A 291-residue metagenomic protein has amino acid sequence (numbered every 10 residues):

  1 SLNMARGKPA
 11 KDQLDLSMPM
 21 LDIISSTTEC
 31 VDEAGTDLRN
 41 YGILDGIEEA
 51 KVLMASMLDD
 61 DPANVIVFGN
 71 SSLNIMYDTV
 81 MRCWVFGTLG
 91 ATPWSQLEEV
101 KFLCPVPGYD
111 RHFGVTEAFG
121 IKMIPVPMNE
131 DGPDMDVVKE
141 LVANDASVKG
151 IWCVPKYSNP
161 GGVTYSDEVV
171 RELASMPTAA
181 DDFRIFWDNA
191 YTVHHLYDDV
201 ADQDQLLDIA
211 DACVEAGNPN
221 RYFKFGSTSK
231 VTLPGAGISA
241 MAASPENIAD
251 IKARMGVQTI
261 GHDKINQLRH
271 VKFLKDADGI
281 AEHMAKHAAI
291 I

Functional and structural regions predicted by a protein language model:
S1-E33: Conserved N-terminal helix/loop that builds the PLP phosphate-binding region of the aspartate aminotransferase-like
N3, M123-P125, Y222-K224: Conserved beta-strand scaffold positions in the cores of enzyme catalytic domains, especially in NTP/NDP-utilizing
A10-Q13, Y157-P160, T232: Short acidic, S/G/P-rich loop/turn micro-motifs used as interaction or catalytic elements
L14-M18, L196-V200, G235-I238: Short aromatic-enriched loop/helix-cap "lid" or pocket-rim segments at secondary-structure transitions that line
E29-C30, G35-D181, T192-G217: Conserved core of the PLP fold type I
G150, R184, F223: Hydrophobic "anchor" residues on beta-strands that sit immediately upstream of conserved functional sites
N189: Walker B catalytic acidic pair
A210-A288: Conserved core segment of the aminotransferase class I/II
